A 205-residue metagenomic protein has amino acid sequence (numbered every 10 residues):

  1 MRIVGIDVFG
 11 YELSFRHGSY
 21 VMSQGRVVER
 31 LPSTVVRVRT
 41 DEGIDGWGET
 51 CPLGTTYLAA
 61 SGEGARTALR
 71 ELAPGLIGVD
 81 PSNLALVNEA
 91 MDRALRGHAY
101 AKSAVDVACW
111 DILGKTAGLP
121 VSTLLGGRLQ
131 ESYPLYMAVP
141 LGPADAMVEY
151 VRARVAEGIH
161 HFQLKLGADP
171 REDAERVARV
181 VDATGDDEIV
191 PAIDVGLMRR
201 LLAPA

Functional and structural regions predicted by a protein language model:
M1-W47, C51-T56: Structured beta-strand/loop patches that form or line metal/cofactor-binding pockets in enzymes
M1-Y11, E89-D92, G114-K115, L119-E131: N-terminal amphipathic alpha-helix/helix-capping segment at the start of soluble metabolic enzymes
G5, R39-T116: Metal- or metallocofactor-binding catalytic centers and their adjacent structured scaffolds across diverse enzyme
R16, P81, G126-Q130: Short capping/connector residues at structural and topological boundaries
R26, A101-K102, G142, A168: Residues that cap or flank secondary-structure elements
S82-L84, V121-L124, V190: Flexible, glycine/charged-enriched surface loops at secondary-structure junctions
A101, D106-P140, A146: Glycine-rich, aromatic-flanked loop segments that form ligand/cofactor-binding clefts across common enzyme folds
G126-A205: Metal-dependent enolase-superfamily TIM-barrel catalytic cores that perform enediolate-based chemistry
